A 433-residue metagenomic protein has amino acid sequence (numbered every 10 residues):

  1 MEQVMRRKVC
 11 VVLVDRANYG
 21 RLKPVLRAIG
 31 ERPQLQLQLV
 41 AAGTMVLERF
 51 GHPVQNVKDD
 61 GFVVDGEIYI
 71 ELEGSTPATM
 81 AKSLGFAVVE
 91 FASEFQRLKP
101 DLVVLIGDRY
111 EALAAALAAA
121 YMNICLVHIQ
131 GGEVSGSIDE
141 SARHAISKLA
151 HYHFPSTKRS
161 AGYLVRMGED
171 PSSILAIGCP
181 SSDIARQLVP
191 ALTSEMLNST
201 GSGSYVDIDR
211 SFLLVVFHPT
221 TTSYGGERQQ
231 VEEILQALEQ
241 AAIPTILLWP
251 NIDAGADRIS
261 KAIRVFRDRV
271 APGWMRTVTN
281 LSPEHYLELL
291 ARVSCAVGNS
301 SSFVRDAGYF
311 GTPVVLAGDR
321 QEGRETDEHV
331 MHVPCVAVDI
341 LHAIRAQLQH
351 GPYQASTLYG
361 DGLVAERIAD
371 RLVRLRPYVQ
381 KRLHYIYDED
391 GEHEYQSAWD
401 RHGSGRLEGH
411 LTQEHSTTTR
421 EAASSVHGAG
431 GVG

Functional and structural regions predicted by a protein language model:
K8-D15, Y19-G30, I70-P171: Active-site and donor-binding regions of nucleotide-sugar-utilizing enzymes
L13, M45-E48, A150-Q229: A nucleotide-sugar donor-handling region in carbohydrate enzymes
L35-M80, E90: Conserved nucleotide-sugar phosphate-binding/catalytic loop shared by glycosyltransferases and other
Q38-G43, H153, I246-P250: Short internal beta-strands
V57, T193-R292: Donor-nucleotide binding loops and adjacent catalytic segments primarily of GT-B fold Leloir glycosyltransferases
L105-I106, L113, H128-I129, H153 (+1 more regions): A donor-sugar binding/catalytic signature common to diverse glycosyltransferases and related nucleotide-sugar
G308-Q354: Nucleotide-sugar donor-binding patch of glycosyltransferase catalytic domains
L348-G433: C-terminal amphipathic helix plus adjacent low-complexity, charged tail appended to glycosyltransferase catalytic
